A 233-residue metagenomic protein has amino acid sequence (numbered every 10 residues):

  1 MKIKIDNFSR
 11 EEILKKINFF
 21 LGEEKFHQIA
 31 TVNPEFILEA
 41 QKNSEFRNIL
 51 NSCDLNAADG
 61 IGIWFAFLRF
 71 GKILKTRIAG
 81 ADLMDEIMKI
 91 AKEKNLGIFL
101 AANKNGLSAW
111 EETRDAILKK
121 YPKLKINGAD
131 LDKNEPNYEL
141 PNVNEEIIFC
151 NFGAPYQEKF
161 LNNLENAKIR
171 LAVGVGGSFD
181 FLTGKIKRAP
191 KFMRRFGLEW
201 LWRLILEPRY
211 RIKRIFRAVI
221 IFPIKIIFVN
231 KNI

Functional and structural regions predicted by a protein language model:
M1-T76, A81-D82: N-terminal nucleotide/polyanion-binding subdomain common to many enzyme families
N33-I37, F152-Y156, S178: Short glycine-rich anion-binding loops that position phosphate/pyrophosphate groups of nucleotides and phosphorylated
S44-S52, E158-S178: A short, gly/pro- and small-residue-rich
I63-F65, Y156, S178-T183: Short gly/pro/ser/thr-enriched loop/turn and capping motifs at secondary-structure boundaries
W64, L68-N137: Conserved beta-alpha
W64-F67, R188-I233: A transmembrane-helix-recognition feature enriched in membrane-embedded lipid enzymes and envelope glyco-/phospholipid
A129, K133-L171: A contiguous pocket-lining binding segment that forms or flanks enzyme active sites
D132, R170-I205: Short, flexible loop segments at boundaries between secondary-structure elements
